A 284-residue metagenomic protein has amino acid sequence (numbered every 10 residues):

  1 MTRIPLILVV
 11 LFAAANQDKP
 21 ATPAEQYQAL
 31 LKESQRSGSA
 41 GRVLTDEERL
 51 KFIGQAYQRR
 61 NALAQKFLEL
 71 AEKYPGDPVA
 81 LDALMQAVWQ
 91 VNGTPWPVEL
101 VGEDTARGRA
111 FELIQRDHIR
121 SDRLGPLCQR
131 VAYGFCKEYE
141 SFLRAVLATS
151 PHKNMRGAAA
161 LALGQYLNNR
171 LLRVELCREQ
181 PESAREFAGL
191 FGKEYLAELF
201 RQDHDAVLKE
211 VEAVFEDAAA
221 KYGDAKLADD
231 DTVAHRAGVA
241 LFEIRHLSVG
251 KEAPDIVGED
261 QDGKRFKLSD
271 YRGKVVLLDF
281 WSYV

Functional and structural regions predicted by a protein language model:
R3-A21: Bacterial Sec-dependent signal peptides at the C-terminal "C-region" and cleavage site
Q17-N61: N-terminal leader/linker segments that initiate helical-solenoid repeat arrays
S34-G41, V88-P97, A132, G164-E175: Short coil/turn linking the two alpha-helices of tandem helical-hairpin repeats
F52, L84-A148, K153: Alpha-helical adaptor scaffolds
R59-A62, P75, V79-D82, G102 (+7 more regions): Structural signature of alpha-solenoid helical repeat junctions
L68, L100-R116, E138-A148, C177-E186 (+3 more regions): Alpha-helical repeat scaffolds
R185-Q261, F266-R272: N-proximal helix/coil linker or "cap" segments that precede and/or mark the start of modular domains
R272, F280-V284: Conserved redox-active cysteine motifs that mediate thiol-disulfide chemistry, especially di-cysteine Cys-X(1-2)-Cys
